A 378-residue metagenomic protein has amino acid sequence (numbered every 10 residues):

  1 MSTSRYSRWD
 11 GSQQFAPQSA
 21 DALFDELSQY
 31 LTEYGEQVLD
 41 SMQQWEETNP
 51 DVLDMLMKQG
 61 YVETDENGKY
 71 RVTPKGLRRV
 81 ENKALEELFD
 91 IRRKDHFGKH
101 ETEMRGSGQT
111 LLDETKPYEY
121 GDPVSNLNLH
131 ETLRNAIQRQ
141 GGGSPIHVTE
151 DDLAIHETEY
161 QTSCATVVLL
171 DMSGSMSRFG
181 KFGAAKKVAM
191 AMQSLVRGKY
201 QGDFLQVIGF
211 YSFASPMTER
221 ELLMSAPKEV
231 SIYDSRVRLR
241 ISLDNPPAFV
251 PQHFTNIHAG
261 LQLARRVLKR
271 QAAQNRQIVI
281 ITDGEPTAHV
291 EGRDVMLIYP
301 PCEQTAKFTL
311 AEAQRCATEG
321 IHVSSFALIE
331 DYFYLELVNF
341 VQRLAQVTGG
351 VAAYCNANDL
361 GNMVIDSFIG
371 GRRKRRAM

Functional and structural regions predicted by a protein language model:
M1-R5, Q37: N-proximal, low-complexity, solvent-exposed accessory regions that precede a main structured/catalytic
W9, Q13-S163: Acidic/polar low-complexity segments with low predicted structural confidence
G11-Q14, L268-R276, E285-A288, G292-M378: Von Willebrand factor type A / integrin I
L129, K181-A185, H253-I257, T305: Phosphate/oxyanion-binding active-site loops and adjacent basic polyanion-contact surfaces
R134, E159-Y233, G260-L261, Q274-I281 (+1 more regions): Von Willebrand factor
S177, P247-N256, L297-E303: Flexible beta-alpha connector loops of hexameric P-loop NTPases
L205-D244, V267, H289-R293, F333-L344 (+1 more regions): Short beta-strand-loop
P227-R276, A317, Y332: Von Willebrand factor
